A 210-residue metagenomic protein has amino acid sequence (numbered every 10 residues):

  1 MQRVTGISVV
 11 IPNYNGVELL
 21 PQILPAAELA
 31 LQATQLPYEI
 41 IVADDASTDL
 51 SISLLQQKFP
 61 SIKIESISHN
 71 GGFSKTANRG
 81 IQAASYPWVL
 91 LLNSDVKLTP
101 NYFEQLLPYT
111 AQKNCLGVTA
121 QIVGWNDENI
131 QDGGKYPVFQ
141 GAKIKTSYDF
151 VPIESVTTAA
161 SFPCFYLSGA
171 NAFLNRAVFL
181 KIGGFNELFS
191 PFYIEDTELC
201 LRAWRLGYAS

Functional and structural regions predicted by a protein language model:
I7-I23, A30, A43, Y109: A conserved hydrophobic helix/loop-capping motif in glycosyltransferases and polysaccharide synthases
V17, A26, D44-S53, H69: A conserved acidic beta->alpha catalytic loop
A26-L36: Short, acidic, metal-binding catalytic loop of nucleotide-sugar glycosyltransferases
S66-A84, S94: Glycine-rich, basic loop-to-helix element that forms the pyrophosphate-binding segment of sugar-nucleotide handling
V89: Short aromatic/hydrophobic "clamp" motif used to bind/position activated sugar donors
K97-F139: Conserved donor NDP-sugar-binding/catalytic core segment of glycosyltransferases
F139-F165: Short, flexible, basic/aromatic active-site loop/helix in glycosyltransferases
F165-G183, L188-S210: A short, conserved alpha-helix in the catalytic core of glycosyltransferases
